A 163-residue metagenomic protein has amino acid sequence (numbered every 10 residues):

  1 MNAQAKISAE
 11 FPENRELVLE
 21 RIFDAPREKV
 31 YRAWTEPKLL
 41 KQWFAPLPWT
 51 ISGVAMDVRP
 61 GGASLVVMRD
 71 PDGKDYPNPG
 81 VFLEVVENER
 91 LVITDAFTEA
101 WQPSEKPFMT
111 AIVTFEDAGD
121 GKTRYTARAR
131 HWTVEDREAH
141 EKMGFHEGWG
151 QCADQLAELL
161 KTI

Functional and structural regions predicted by a protein language model:
M1-A3, W132-I163: A conserved amphipathic terminal alpha-helix motif
M1-T50: Hydrophobic ligand-binding cavity/cleft-lining segments
F11-E13, M56-V58, D72-Y76, P103-P107 (+1 more regions): A generic structural micro-feature
N14-E20, R27, A63, P77 (+3 more regions): Intrinsic-disorder/low-complexity, polar/charged segments enriched in Ser/Thr/Lys/Arg/Asp/Glu/Gln
R27-E28, D57-R59, L83-R90, T114-R124: A short, structured loop/turn motif at beta-sheet edges
V30, L40, S64, F82 (+4 more regions): Hydrophobic pocket/interface hotspot
S52-A96: Glycine-rich portal/gate segments that line the openings of hydrophobic small-molecule binding cavities
T94, W101-E147: Beta-strand/loop substructures that line and gate deep hydrophobic ligand-binding cavities in soluble
